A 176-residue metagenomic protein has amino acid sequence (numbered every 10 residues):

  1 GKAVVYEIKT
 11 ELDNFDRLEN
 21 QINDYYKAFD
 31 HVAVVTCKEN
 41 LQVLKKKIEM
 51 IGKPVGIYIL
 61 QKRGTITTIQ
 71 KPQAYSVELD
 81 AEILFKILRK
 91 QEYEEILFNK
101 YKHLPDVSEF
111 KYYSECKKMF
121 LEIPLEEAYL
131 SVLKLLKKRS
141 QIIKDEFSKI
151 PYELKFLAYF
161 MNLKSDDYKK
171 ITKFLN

Functional and structural regions predicted by a protein language model:
G1-V5, D13: Active-site beta-strand-loop-beta-strand hairpin of nuclease catalytic cores that positions key catalytic residues
K9: Anionic group-transfer/hydrolysis microenvironments
L12-Y58: Catalytic cores of nucleic-acid endonucleases
K27, Q42, K46, M50 (+5 more regions): Charged/polar, solvent-exposed surface patches and flexible loops
G56-I66: Acidic, Ser/Thr-rich peripheral helices and adjacent loops at domain boundaries
G64-I143: A conserved mid-domain beta-alpha-beta active-site/ligand-binding segment of alpha/beta enzyme cores
S131-N176: C-terminal non-catalytic accessory extensions
